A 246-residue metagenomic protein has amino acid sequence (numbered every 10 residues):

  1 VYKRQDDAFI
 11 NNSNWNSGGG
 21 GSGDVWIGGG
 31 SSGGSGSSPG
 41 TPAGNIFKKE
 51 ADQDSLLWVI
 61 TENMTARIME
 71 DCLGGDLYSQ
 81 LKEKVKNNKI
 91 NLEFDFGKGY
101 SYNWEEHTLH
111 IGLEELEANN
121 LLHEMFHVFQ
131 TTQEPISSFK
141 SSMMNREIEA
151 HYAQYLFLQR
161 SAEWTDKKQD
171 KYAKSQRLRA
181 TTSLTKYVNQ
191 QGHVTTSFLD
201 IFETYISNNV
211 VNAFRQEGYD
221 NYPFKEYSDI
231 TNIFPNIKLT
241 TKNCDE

Functional and structural regions predicted by a protein language model:
K3-T108, E163-E246: Low-complexity, glycine/serine/proline-rich disordered segments that function as export/translocation leaders
S17, H127, S138-K140: Long, domain-scale functional regions
E106-L121, K140-S141: Short pre-active-site segment immediately N-terminal to the catalytic Zn-binding motif
L116, L122, H151-A153, Q176: Mature extracellular "passenger" or substrate-interacting domains of secreted, surface-exposed proteins
N119-Q133: Active-site recognition of the HExxH zinc-binding catalytic motif
T131-L156: Post-HEXXH active-site segment of zinc metalloproteases
A153-T165: Well-ordered alpha-helical scaffold segments within catalytic/enzyme domains
